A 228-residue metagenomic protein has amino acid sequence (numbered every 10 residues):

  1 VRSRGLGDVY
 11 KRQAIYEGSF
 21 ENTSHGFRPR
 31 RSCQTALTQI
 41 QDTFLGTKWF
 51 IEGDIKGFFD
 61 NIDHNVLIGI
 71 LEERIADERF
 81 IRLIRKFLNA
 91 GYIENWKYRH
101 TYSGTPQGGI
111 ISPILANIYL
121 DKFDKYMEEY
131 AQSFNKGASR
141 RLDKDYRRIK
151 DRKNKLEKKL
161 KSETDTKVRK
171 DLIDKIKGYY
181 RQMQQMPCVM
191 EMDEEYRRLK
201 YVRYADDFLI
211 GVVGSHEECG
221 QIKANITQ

Functional and structural regions predicted by a protein language model:
V1-Y10: Single conserved hydrophobic/aromatic residue that forms the stacking wall/gate of nucleotide- or nucleobase-binding
Q13-G18, N22: Charged boundary/loop elements
N22-T23, R28-R31, T35-T227: Conserved polymerase palm-domain catalytic core
